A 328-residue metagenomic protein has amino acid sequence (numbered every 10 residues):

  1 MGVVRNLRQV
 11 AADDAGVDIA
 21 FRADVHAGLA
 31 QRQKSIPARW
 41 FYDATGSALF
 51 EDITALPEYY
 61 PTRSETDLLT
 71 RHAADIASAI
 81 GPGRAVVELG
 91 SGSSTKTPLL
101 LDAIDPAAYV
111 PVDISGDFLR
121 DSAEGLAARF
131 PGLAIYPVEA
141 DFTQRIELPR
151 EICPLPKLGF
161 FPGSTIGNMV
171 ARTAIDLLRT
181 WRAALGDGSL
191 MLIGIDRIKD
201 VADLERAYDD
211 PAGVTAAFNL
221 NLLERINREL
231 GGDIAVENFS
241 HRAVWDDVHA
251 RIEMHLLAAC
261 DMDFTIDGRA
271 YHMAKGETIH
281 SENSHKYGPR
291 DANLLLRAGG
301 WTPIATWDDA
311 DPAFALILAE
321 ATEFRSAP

Functional and structural regions predicted by a protein language model:
M1-W40, S47: N-terminal auxiliary segments of SAM/dcSAM-dependent transferases
Q33-G83: Class I SAM-dependent methyltransferase Rossmann-like catalytic core, especially the SAM/SAH-binding loop
G83-G92: Conserved class I S-adenosyl-L-methionine
S93-D105: Conserved SAM-binding loop of SAM-dependent methyltransferases across substrates and taxa, primarily the Class I
S115-D117: Conserved SAM/SAH-binding beta-strand->alpha-helix loop
N168-T180: A short, conserved alpha-helix within the catalytic core of class I
A183-I198: Conserved beta-strand signature within the Rossmann-like core of class I S-adenosyl-L-methionine
L204-G299: Substrate-binding/catalytic lobe of Class I Rossmann-like enzymes that use SAM or dcSAM, i.e., the mid-to-C-terminal
